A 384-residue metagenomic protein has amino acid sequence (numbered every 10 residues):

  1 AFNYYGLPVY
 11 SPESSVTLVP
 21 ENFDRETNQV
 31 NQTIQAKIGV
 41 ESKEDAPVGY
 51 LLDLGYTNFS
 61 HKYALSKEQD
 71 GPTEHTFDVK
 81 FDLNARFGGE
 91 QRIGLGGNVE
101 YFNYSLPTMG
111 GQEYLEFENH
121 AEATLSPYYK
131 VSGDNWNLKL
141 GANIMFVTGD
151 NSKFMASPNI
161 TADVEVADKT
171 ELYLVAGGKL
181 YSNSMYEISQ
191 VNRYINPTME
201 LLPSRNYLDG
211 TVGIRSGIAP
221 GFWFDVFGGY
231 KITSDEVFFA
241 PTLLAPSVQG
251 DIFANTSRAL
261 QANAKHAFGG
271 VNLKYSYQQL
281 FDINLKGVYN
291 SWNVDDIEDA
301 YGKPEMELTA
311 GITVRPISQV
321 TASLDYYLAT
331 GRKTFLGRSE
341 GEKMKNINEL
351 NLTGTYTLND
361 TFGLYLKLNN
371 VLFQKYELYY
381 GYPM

Functional and structural regions predicted by a protein language model:
A1, I34-I38, Y50-L52, H75-L83 (+5 more regions): One face of beta-strands
A1-L51, G55-T76: Flexible loop and strand-edge segments within Gram-negative outer membrane beta-barrel domains
N3-L7, T57-F59, E100-F102, I144-M145 (+2 more regions): Short glycine-rich beta-strand segments
V9-N22, L65, D70-G71, G96 (+3 more regions): Short, flexible helix-coil linker/hinge segments at the edges of structured domains or between repeats
K43-G49, F87-E90, V131-W136, A167 (+2 more regions): Edge/loop elements at the starts and ends of beta-strands within beta-rich repeat scaffolds
Y56-N58, T73-H75, D82-R92, N98-S105 (+4 more regions): Phosphate/ribose-recognition catalytic cores of enzymes acting on nucleotide-derived substrates
R92-N103, P107, E116-V147, S276-G287: Surface-exposed extracellular loop regions of Gram-negative outer-membrane beta-barrel proteins
N137-G141, M145-M384: Exposed, low-structure sequence patches enriched in small/polar residues
